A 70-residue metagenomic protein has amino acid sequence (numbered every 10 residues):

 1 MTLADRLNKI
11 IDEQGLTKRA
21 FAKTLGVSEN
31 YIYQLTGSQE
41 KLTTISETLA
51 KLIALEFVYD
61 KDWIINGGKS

Functional and structural regions predicted by a protein language model:
M1-A20, T24: A short, Lys/Arg-rich alpha-helix, primarily the initiator
I11, T36-G37, L49, G68: DNA major-groove recognition helix of helix-turn-helix
R19, N30, D62: Key DNA-contact positions within bacterial/archaeal DNA-binding proteins
G26-T44: Recognition helix of helix-turn-helix/homeodomain-like DNA-binding domains that insert into the DNA major groove
Q39-L55: Short, basic-rich loop-to-helix N-cap that marks the start of a DNA-contacting helix
L55-S70: Short C-terminal boundary/hinge segments that cap the last helix of small helical domains
